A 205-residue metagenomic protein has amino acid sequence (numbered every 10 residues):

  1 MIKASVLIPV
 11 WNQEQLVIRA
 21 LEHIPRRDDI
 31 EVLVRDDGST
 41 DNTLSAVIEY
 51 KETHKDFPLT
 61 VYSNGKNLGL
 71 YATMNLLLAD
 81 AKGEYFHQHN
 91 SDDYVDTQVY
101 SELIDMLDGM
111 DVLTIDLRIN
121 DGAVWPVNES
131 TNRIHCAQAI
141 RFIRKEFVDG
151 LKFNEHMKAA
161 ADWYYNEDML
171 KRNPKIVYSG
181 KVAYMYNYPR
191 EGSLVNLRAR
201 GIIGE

Functional and structural regions predicted by a protein language model:
Q13-R26: Short, well-formed alpha-helical segments that are part of the catalytic scaffolds of diverse glycosyltransferases
I30-G38, T60-N64: Short beta-strand/loop segment that forms part of the nucleotide-sugar
D36-S45, K66, N90: A conserved acidic beta->alpha catalytic loop
N64-A81: Glycine-rich, basic loop-to-helix element that forms the pyrophosphate-binding segment of sugar-nucleotide handling
F86: Short aromatic/hydrophobic "clamp" motif used to bind/position activated sugar donors
Y94, Q98-P126: Conserved donor NDP-sugar-binding/catalytic core segment of glycosyltransferases
T131, M157-K158, N173-E205: Nucleotide-sugar-dependent glycosyltransferase catalytic core
K158-Y165: Acidic donor-binding loop at a coil-to-helix junction in glycosyltransferase catalytic cores that engages
